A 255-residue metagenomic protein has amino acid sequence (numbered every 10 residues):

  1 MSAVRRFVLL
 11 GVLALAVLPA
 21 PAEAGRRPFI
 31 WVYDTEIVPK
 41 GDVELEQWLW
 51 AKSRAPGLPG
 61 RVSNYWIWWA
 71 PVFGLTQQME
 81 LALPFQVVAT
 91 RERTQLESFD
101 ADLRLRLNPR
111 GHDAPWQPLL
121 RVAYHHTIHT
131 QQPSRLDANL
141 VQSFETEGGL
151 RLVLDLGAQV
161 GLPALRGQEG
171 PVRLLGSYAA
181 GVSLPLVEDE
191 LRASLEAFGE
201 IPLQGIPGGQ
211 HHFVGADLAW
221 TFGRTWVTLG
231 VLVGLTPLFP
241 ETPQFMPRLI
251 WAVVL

Functional and structural regions predicted by a protein language model:
M1-L9: Bacterial N-terminal signal peptides that target proteins for export
V8-V17: Bacterial N-terminal signal peptides
P19-P21: N-terminal signal peptide c-region/cleavage motif recognized by signal peptidases
A24-V254: Transmembrane beta-barrel domains of Gram-negative outer membranes and organellar outer membranes
